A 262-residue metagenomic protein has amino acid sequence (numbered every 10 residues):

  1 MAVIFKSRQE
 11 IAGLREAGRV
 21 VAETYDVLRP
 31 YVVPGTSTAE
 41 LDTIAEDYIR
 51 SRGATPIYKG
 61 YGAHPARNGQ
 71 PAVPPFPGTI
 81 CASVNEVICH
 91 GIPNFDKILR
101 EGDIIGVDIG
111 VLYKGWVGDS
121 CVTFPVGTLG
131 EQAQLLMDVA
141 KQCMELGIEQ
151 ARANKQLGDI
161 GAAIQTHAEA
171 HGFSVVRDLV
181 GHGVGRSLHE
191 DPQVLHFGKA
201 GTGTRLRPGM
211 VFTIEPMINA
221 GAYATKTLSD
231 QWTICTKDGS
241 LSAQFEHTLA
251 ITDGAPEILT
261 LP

Functional and structural regions predicted by a protein language model:
M1-P262: Active-site neighborhoods and metal-handling regions in enzymes and metal-associated proteins
